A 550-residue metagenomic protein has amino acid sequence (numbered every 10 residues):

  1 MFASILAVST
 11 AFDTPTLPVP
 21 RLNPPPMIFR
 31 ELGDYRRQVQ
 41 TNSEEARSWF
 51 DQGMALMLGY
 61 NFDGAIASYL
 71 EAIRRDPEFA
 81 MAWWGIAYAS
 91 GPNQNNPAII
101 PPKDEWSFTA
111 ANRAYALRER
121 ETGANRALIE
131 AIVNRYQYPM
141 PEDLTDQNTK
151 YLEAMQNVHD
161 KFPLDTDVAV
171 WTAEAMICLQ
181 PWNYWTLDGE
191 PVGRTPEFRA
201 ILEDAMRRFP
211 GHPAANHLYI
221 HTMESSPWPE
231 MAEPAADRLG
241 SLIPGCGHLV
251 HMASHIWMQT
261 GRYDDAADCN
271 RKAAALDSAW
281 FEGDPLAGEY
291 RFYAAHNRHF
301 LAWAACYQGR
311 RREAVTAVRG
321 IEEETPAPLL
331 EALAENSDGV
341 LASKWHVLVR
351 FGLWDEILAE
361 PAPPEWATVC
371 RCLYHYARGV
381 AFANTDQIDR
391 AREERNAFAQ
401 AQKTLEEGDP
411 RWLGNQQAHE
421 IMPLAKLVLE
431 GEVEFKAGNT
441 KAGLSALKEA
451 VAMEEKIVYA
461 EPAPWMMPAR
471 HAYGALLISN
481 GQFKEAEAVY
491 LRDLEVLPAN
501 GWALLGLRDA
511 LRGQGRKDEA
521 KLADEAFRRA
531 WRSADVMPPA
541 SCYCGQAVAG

Functional and structural regions predicted by a protein language model:
F12-L164, W171-G211, N216-E230, A235-R238 (+10 more regions): Short coil/linker segments at helix-helix boundaries
A80, A87, G91, P102-A116 (+8 more regions): TPR/TPR-like (Sel1-like) alpha-helical repeat modules
A488-G550: C-terminal non-catalytic interaction modules
